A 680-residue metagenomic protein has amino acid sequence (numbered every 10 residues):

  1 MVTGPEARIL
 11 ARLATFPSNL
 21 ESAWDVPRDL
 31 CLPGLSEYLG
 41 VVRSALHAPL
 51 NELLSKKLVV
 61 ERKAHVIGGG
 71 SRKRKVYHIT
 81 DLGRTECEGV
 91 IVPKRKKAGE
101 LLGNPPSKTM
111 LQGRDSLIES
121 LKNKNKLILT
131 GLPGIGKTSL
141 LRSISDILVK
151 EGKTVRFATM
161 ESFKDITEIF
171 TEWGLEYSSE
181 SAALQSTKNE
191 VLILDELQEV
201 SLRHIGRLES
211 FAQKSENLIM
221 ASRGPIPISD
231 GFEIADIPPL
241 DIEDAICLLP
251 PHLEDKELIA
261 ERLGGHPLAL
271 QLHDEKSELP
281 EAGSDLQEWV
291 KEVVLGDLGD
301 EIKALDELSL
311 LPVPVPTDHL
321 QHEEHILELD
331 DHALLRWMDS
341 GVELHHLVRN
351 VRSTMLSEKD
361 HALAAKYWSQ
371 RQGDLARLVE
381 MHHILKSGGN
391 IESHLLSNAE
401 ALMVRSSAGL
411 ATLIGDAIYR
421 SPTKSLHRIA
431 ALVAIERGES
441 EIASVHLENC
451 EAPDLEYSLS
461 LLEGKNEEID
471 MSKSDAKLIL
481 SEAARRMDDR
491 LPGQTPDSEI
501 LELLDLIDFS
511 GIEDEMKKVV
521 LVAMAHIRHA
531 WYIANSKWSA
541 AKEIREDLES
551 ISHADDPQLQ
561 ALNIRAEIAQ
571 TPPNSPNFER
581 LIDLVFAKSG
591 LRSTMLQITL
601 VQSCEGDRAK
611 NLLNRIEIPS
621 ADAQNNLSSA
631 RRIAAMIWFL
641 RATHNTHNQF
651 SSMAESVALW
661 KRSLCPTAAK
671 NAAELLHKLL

Functional and structural regions predicted by a protein language model:
K56-K57, K291-M355: C-terminal boundary/linker of central alpha/beta nucleotide-binding cores
V92-L102, L279-L286, V294-I302, R349-L378 (+1 more regions): A eukaryote-biased feature capturing mid-to-C-terminal, repeat/solenoid-rich segments of large proteins, strongly
N104-N123: N-terminal pre-P-loop "Q-motif" helix
R114-L117, S139, G206-L258, R262-L272: Alpha-helical sensor/transducer elements of the RecA-like P-loop NTPase core
K126-R142: Walker A/P-loop nucleotide-binding motif
E161-A182: Conserved NTP-binding/hydrolysis module of P-loop NTPases
A183-H204: Conserved P-loop NTPase "ATPase switch" module shared by AAA+ and STAND
D230-F232, I242, P250-K291, D300 (+3 more regions): Amphipathic alpha-helical "lid/sensor" segments that cap RecA-like P-loop NTPase cores
